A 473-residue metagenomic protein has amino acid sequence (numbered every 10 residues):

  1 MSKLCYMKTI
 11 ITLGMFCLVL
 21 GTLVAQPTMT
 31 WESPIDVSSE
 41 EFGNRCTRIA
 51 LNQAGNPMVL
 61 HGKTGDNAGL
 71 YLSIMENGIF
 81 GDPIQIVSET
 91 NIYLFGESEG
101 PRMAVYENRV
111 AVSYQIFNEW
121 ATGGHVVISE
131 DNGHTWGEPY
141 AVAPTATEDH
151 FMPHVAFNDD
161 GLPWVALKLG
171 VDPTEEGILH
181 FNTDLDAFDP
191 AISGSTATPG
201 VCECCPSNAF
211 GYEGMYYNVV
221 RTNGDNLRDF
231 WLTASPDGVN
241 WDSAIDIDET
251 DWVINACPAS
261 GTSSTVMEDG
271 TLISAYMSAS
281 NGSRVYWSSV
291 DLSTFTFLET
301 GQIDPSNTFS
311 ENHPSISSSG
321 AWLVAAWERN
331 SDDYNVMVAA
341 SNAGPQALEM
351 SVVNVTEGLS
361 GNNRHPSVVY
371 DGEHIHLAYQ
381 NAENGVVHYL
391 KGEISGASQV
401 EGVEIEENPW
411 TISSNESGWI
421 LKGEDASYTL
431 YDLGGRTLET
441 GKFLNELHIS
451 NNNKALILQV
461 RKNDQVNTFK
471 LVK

Functional and structural regions predicted by a protein language model:
M1-T30, A397: Bacterial Sec-dependent N-terminal signal peptides
Q26-G396: Extracellular, repeat-based ectodomains that mediate carbohydrate processing or recognition
N77, E424, R461-Q465: Short strand-coil-strand connectors
D251, G392-G418, K470: Residue-level detector of functionally pivotal "anchor" positions at catalytic/ligand-binding pockets or at interdomain
N415-E416, T437-N453: Glycine-centered tight-turn motifs at strand-turn-strand junctions
L421-Y428: Short proline/glycine-enriched turn/loop motifs at strand-loop junctions of beta-rich domains
L430-L438, L456: Short, glycine-anchored, charge-dense loop/turn motifs used at functional sites
K454-K473: C-terminal tail/sorting-segment detector
